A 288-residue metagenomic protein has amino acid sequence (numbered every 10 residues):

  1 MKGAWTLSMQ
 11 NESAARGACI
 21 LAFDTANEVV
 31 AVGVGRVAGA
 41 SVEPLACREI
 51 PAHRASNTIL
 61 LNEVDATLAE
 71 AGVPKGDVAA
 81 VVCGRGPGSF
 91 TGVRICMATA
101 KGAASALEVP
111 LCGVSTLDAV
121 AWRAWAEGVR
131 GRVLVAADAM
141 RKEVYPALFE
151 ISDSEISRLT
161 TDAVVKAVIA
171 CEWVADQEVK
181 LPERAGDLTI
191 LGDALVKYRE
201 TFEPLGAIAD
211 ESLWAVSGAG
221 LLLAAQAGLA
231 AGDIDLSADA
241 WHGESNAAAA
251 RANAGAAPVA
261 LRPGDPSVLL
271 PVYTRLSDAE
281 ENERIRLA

Functional and structural regions predicted by a protein language model:
K2-P87: N-terminal beta-alpha supersecondary unit
G3-A4, A15-A18, A38-E43, E49 (+2 more regions): Surface "functional belts" at beta-alpha junctions
N27, A139-R141, A194-V196, Y273 (+1 more regions): Glycine-rich beta-alpha junction loops
N57, L61, A100, G218-L222: A general structural signal for well-ordered alpha-helical segments in protein cores
V82-T116: DPxDG-like acidic metal-binding loop motif
A106, R123-E127, I151, A224-G232: Active-site catalytic microenvironments for nucleophilic, acid-base chemistry
D210-A288: Acyltransferase
